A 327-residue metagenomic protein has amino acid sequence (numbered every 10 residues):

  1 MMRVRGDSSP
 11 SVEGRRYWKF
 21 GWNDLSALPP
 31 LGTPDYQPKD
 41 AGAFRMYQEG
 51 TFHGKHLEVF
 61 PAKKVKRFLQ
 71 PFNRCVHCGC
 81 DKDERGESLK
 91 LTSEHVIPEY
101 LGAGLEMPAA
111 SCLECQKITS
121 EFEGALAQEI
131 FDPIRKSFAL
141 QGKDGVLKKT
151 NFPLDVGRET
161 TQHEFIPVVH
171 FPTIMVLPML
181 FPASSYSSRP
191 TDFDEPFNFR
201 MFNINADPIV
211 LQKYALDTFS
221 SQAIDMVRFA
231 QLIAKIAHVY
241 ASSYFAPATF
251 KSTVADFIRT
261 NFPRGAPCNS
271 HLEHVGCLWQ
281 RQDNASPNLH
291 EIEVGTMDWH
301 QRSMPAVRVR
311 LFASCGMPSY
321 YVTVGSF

Functional and structural regions predicted by a protein language model:
M1-Q70: N-terminal alpha-helical interaction blocks
V59-F72, D81, L101-E106: Short, flexible, mixed-charge glycine/proline-rich loop motifs that serve as phosphate/nucleic-acid-contacting
C75-C78, C112-C115: Short cysteine-rich clusters marking metal-coordination/redox-active sites
K82-P108: Histidine-centered nuclease catalytic patch
E99-E114, P133-L147: Short microdomains enriched in Cys/His and/or Lys/Arg
T119-G157, T161: Polybasic, low-complexity binding patches
L154-S185: Short flanking/linker segments adjacent to small metal-binding domains or redox-active Cys/His motifs
S185-F327: C-terminal, charged low-complexity interaction regions
